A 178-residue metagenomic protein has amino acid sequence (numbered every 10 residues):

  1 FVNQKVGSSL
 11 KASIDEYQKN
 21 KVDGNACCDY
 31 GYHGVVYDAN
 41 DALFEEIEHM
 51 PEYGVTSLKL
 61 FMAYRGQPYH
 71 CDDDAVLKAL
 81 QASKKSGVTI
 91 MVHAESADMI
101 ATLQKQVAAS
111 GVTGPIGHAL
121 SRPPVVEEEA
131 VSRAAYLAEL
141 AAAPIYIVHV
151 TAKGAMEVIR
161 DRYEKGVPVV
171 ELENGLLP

Functional and structural regions predicted by a protein language model:
F1-N25, A42: Metal-associated gating/positioning segment near the N- to mid-region
F1-V2, V36, F61: Conserved residues at the C-terminal ends of beta-strands
K5, S9, D38, V150-G154: Short beta->alpha linker loops
G24-C27, E52-G54: Alpha-helix termination/capping residues and helix-transition junctions
G34-D41: Active-site beta->alpha loop and helix N-cap motifs at the rims of alpha/beta catalytic domains
A42-P178: Histidine/acidic residue-rich metal-binding segments in metalloenzymes
